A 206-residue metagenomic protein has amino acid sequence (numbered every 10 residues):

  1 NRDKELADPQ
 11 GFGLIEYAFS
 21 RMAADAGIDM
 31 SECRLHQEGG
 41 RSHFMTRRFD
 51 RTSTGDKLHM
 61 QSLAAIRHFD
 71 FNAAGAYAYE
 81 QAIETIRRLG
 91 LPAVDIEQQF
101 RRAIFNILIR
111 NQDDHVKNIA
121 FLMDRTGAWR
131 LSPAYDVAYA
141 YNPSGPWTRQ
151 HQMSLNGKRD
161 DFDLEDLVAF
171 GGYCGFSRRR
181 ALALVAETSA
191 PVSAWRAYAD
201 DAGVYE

Functional and structural regions predicted by a protein language model:
N1-A74: Conserved ATP-binding subdomain of kinase catalytic cores across diverse folds
Q10-A26, A78-N142: Conserved kinase catalytic-core segment
M22-D29, F49, I66-F69, T85 (+6 more regions): Generic, well-ordered alpha-helical scaffold segments in large soluble proteins
G39, L182-S193: Small/polar glycine-rich anion-binding or flexible loop at a beta-alpha turn
S62, I66-T85, D124-R179: Catalytic-core segments of enzymes that bind and process phosphorylated/nucleotide-bearing substrates
W129-L131, P143, Y173, A190 (+1 more regions): Regulatory N- and C-terminal appendages and interdomain linkers associated with kinase/kinase-like NTP transferase
F176-V185, E206: Short, surface-exposed acidic
